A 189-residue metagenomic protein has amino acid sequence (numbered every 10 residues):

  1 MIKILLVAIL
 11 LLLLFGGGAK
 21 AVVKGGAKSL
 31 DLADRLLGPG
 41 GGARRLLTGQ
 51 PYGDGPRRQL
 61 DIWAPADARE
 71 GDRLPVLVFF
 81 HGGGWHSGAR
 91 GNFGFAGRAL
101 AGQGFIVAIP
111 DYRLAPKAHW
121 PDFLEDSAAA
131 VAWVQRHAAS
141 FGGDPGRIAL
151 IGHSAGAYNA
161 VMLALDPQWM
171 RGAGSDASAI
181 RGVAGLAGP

Functional and structural regions predicted by a protein language model:
I2-G26: N-terminal type II signal-anchor transmembrane helix that functions as the membrane-insertion/stop-transfer segment
V23-G71: N-terminal cap/lid segment of alpha/beta-hydrolase-fold proteins
D72-G83: Short beta-strand element of the alpha/beta-hydrolase
V76, A101-A108, R113: A fold-wide structural signal in alpha/beta-hydrolase
G84-H86, L114-P116, A155-Y158, P189: Solvent-exposed loop/turn segments at secondary-structure junctions within structured extracellular/periplasmic domains
G88-A96, A108-G146: Catalytic nucleophile-loop/oxyanion-hole region of alpha/beta-hydrolase and closely related hydrolase-like folds
A129-P189: Primarily recognizes the serine-hydrolase "nucleophile elbow" in alpha/beta-hydrolase and SGNH/GDSL folds
